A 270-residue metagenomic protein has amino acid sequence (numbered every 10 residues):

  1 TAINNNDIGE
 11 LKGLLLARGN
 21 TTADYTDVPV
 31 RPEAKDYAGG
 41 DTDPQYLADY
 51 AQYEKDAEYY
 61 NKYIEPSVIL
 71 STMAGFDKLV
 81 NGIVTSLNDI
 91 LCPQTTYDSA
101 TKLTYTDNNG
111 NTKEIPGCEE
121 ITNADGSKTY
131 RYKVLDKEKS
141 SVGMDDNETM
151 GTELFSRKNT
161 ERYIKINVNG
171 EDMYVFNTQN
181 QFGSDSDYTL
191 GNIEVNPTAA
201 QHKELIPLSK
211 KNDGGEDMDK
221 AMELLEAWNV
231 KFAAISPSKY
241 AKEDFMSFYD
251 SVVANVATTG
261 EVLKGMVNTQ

Functional and structural regions predicted by a protein language model:
T1-Q270: Structural signature of extracellular appendage/secretion-system components
